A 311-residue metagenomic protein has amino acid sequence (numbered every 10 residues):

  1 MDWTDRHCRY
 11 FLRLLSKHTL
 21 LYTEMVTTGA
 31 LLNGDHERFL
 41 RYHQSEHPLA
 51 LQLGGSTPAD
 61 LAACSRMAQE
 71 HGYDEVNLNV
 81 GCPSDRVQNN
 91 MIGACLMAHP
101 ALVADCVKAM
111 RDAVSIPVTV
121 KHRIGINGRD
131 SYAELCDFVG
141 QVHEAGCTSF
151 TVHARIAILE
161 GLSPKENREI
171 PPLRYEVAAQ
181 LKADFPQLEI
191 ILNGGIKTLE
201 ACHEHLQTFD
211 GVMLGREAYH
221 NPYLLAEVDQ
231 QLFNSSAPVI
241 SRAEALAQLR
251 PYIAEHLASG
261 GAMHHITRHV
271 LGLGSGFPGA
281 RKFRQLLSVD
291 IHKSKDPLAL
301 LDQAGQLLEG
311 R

Functional and structural regions predicted by a protein language model:
M1, L53, C95, H99 (+5 more regions): Glycine- and other small-residue-rich loops at beta-strand/loop junctions that grip anionic moieties
D2, R6-H7, D105-K108, A113-S115 (+4 more regions): Alpha/beta catalytic cores of nucleotide-metabolism and tRNA/nucleoside-modifying enzymes
W3-D74: Glycine-rich, positively charged N-terminal anion/phosphate-binding segment
F11, A62-V76, V80-I92, A101-L188: Alpha/beta enzyme core
L21-T23, L49-L53, V76, V118-H122 (+4 more regions): Hydrophobic faces of well-ordered beta-strands that scaffold small-molecule active sites in alpha/beta enzyme cores
V26-T28, G54-S56, G81-P83, R123-N127 (+3 more regions): Active-site beta-loop-alpha junctions enriched in small/polar residues
L32-H36, Q88-M91, S131-Y132, L162-K165 (+2 more regions): Short secondary-structure transition/capping segments
R38-Y42, A94-L96, C136-F138, N167-E169 (+1 more regions): Short, hinge-like loop/turn segments at secondary-structure boundaries
